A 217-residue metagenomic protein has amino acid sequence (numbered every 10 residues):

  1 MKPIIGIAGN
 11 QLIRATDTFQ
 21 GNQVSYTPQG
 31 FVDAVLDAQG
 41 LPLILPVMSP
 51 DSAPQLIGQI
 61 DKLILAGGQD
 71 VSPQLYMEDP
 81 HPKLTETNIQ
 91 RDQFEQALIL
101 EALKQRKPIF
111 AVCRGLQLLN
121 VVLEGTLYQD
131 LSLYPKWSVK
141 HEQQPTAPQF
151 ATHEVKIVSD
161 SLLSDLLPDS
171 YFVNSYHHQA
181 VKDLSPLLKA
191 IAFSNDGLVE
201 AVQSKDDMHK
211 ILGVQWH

Functional and structural regions predicted by a protein language model:
M1-F110, V121, S132-L166, F172 (+4 more regions): N-terminal beta1-alpha1 cap of cysteine-dependent amidohydrolase-like domains
V35, L63, C113, L127 (+1 more regions): Residue-level signal for inorganic ion chemistry
I109, Q117, H217: Histidine-centered metal-chelating micro-motifs
R114-L116, L123: Active-site loop->helix "elbow" adjoining a glycine-rich segment at hydrolase catalytic centers
S175-A180, G213-H217: Histidine-centered catalytic micro-motifs
V202-W216: Rossmann-like dinucleotide-binding domain for NAD(H)/NADP(H)
